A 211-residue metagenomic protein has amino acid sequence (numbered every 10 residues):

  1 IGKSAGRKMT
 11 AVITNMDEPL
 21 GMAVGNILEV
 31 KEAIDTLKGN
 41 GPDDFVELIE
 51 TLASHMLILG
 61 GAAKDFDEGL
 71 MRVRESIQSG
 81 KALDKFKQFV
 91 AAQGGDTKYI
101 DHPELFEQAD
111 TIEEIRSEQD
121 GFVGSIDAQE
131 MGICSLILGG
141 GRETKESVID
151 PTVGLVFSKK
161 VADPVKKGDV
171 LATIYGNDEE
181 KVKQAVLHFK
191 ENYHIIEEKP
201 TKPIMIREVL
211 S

Functional and structural regions predicted by a protein language model:
I1-S211: Well-ordered secondary-structure scaffolds
